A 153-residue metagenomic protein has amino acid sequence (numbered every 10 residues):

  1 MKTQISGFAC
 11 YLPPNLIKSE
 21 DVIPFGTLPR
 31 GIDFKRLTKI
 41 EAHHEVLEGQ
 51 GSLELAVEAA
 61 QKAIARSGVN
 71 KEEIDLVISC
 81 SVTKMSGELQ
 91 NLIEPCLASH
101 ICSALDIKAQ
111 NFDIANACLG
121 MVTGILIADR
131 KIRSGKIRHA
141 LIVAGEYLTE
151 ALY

Functional and structural regions predicted by a protein language model:
M1-I23, I125-Y153: Conserved beta-strand-centric core segments of catalytic alpha/beta enzyme folds
M1-S81, L89, S99, A104-L105: Conserved "HGTGT" condensation-loop signature of ketosynthase/thiolase-family condensing enzymes that catalyze
I5, E73-S81, F112-A115, R138-G145: Beta-strand segments within the central parallel beta-sheet cores of soluble alpha/beta enzyme folds
Y11, C80-M85, N116-M121, A144-T149: Acidic, glycine-rich active-site loops and adjacent beta-strand->loop/helix elements that engage anionic groups
T27, A56, M85-S86, T123-G124 (+1 more regions): Charge-rich, low-complexity amphipathic helices in intrinsically disordered tails/linkers adjacent to domains
G31-G51, S86-H139: Conserved catalytic cysteine-centered active-site region of acyl-thioester-dependent Claisen-condensing enzymes
